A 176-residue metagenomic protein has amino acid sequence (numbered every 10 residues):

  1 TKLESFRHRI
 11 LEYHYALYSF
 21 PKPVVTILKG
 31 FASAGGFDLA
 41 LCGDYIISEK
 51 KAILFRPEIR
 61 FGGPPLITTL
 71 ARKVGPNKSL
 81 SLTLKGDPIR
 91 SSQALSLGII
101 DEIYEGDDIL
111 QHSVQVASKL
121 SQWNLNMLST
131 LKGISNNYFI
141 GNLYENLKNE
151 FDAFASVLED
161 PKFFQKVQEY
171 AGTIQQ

Functional and structural regions predicted by a protein language model:
T1-Y13, I174: Glycine- (often His-adjacent) and acidic-residue-rich active-site loop that binds/positions the CoA thioester
K2-F6, I109, L143: Residue-level preference for long, well-ordered alpha-helices that form the structural scaffold of enzyme catalytic
I10-Y13, L17, F154: Hydrophobic alpha-helical packing residues
Y15-L125: Crotonase-fold acyl-CoA enzyme core
G86-S91, Q111, Q115-Q176: C-terminal alpha-helix plus adjacent terminal tail
